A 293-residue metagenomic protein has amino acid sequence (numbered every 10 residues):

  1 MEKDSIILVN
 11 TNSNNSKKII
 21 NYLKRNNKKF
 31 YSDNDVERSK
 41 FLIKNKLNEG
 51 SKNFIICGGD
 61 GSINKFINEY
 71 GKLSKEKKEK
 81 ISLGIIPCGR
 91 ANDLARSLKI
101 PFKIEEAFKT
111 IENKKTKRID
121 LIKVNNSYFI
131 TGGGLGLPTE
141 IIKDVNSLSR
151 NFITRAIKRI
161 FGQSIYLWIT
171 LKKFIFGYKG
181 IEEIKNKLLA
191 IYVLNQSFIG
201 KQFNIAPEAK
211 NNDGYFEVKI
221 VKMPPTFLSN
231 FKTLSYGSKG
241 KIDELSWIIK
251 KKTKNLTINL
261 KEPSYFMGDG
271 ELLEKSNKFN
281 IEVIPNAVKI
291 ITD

Functional and structural regions predicted by a protein language model:
M1-C57, N64, N68-K72, E106: ATP/NTP phosphate-donor binding region
K3-K18, Y22, K72, K77-V193: Catalytic core of DAGKc-family lipid kinases
L8-T11, G58, L194, K222 (+1 more regions): Short beta-strand/turn micro-motifs composed of small residues that flank or help shape donor/cofactor-binding pockets
K117, F174-G180, G200-A206, K241-E244 (+1 more regions): Glycine-rich, charged/polar anion/phosphate-binding loops that engage phosphate groups from diverse ligands
G134, Y192-I205: Glycine-rich phosphate/pyrophosphate-binding beta-alpha loops
P138-I141, F198-Q202, T226-S229: Short acidic/glycine-rich loop or secondary-structure boundary segments that cap or lie
S149-K158, P207-L228: Gly/Ser/Thr-rich active-site loops/lids in small-molecule metabolic enzymes that frequently grip phosphoryl groups
K185, K210, I220-D293: ATP/nucleoside-binding phosphotransfer catalytic cores, i.e., glycine-rich phosphate-binding loops
